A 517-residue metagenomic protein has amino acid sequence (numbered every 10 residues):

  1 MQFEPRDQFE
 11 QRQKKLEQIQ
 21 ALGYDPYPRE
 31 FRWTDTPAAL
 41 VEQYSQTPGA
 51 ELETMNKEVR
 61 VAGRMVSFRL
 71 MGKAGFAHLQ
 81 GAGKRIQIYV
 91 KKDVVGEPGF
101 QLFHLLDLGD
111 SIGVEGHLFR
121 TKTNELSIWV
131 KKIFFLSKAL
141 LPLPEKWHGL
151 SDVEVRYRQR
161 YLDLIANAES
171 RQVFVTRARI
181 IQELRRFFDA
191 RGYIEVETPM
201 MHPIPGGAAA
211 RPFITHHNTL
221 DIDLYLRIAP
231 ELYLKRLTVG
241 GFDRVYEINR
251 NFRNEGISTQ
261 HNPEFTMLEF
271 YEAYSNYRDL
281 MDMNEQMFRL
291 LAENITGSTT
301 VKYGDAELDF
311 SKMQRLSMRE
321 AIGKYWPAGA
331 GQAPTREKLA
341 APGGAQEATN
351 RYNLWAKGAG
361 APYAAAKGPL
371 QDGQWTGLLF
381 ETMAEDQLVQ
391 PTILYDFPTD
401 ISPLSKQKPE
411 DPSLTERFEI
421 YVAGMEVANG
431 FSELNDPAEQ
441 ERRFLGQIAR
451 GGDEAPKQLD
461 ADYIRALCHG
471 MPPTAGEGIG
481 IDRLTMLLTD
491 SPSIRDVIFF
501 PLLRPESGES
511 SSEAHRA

Functional and structural regions predicted by a protein language model:
M1-A517: Class II aminoacyl-tRNA synthetase catalytic cores and aaRS-like
